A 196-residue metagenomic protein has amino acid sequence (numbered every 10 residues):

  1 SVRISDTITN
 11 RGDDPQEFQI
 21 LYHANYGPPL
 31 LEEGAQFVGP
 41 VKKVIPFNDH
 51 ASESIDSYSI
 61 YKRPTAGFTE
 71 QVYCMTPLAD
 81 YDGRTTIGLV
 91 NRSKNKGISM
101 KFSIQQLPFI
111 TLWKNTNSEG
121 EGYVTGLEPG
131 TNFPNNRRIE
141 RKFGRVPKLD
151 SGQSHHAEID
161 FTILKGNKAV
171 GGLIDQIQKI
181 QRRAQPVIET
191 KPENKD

Functional and structural regions predicted by a protein language model:
S1, Q16, A79-G83, S151-H155: Solvent-exposed loop and beta-edge segments used for protein-protein assembly and interaction
S1-A24: Acidic, contiguous internal or C-terminal segments within carbohydrate-active enzymes that form a structured patch used
V2-T9, V90, W113, E119: Short beta-strand elements of extracellular/lumenal beta-sandwich folds
I4, I20-Y22, T85-I87, T125 (+1 more regions): Hydrophobic residues positioned within well-ordered beta-strands of beta-sheet architectures
T9-D14, R92, L164-G166: Short solvent-exposed strand-capping/beta-turn motif centered on an Asx-Ser/Thr pair
G27-P28, E32-I104: Active-site/ligand-binding surface loops and adjacent short beta/alpha elements that line catalytic pockets across
K96-D196: Active-site pocket scaffolds in enzymes
